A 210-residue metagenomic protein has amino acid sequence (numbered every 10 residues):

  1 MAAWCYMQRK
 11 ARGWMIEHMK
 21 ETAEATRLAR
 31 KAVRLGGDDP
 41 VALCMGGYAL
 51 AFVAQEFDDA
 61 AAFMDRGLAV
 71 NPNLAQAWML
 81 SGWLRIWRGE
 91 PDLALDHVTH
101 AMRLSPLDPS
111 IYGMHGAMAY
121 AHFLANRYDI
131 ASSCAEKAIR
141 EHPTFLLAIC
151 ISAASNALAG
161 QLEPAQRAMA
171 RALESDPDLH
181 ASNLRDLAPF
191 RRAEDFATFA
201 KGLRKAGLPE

Functional and structural regions predicted by a protein language model:
G13-K31, V53-R66, R88-R103, A125-C134 (+1 more regions): Structural signature of tandem alpha-helical TPR/SEL1-like repeats, specifically the intra-repeat loop/turn
L35, V70, L104-L107, E141 (+1 more regions): Structural marker of alpha-solenoid helical repeat scaffolds
D39, L74, D108-I111, F145 (+1 more regions): Residue-level recognition of tetratricopeptide repeat
A42, A77, I111-M114, A148 (+1 more regions): TPR alpha-solenoid repeat register
A157-H180: TPR/TPR-like (Sel1-like) alpha-helical repeat modules
A181-E210: Terminal, low-structured helical/coil segments at or just beyond the last alpha-helical repeat
